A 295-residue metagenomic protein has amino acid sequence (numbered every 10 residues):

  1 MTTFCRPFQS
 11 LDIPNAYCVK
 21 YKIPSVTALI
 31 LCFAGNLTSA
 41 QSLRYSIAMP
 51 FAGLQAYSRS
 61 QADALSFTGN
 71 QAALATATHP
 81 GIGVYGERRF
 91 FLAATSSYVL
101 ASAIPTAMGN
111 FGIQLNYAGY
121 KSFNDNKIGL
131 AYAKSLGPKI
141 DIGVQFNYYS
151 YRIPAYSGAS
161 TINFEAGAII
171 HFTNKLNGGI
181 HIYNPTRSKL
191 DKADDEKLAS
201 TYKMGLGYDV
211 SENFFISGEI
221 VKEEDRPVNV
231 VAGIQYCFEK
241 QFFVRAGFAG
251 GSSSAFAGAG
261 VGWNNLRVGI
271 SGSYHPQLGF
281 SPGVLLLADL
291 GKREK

Functional and structural regions predicted by a protein language model:
M1-F51, D289-K295: Cleavable N-terminal export/targeting peptides
Q41-K295: Subset of outer-membrane beta-barrel
